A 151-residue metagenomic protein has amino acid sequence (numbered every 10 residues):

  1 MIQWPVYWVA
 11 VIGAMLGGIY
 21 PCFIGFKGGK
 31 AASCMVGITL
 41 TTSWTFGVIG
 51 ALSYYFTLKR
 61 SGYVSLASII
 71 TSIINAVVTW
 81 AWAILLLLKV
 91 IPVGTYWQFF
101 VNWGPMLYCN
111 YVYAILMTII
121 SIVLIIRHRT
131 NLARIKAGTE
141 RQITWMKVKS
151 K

Functional and structural regions predicted by a protein language model:
M1-V9, L40-F46, A81-P92, Q98-I115: Helix-coil boundary and interhelical linker segments in multi-pass alpha-helical membrane proteins
V9-F23: Short, hydrophobic/aliphatic alpha-helical segments
G13, G17, A32-Y63, I74-A83: Interfacial segments of multi-pass membrane proteins
I19-S33, L58-T71, F100, R127-K151: Interhelical loop and helix-boundary elements at the membrane-water interface of polytopic inner-membrane proteins
K27-K30, L52-Y55, L86-Y96, I135-K136: A cytosolic-side transmembrane-helix exit/cap motif
V48, V64-I73, M106-M117: Loop-to-transmembrane alpha-helix initiation sites
M117-T118, G138: Basic terminal extensions of ribosome/translation-associated proteins
S121-I125: Alpha-helical transmembrane segments
